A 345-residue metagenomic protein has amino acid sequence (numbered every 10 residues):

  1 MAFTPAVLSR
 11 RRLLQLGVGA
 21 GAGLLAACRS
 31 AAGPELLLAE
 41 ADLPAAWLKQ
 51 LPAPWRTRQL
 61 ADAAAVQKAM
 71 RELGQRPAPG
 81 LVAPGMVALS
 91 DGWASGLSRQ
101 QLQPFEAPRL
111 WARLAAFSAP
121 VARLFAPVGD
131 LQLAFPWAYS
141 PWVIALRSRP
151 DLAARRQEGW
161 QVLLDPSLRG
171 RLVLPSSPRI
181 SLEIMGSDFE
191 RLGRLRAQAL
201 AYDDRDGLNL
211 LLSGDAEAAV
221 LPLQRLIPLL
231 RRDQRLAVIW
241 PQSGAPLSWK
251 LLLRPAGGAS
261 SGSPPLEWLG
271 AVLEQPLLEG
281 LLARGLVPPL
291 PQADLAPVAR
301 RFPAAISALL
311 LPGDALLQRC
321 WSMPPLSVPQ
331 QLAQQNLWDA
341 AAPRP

Functional and structural regions predicted by a protein language model:
M1-L24: N-terminal secretory signal peptides and thylakoid transit peptides that target proteins across membranes
C28-R99: Early extracytoplasmic/lumenal segment of secretory-pathway proteins
Q75-A78, V82-M86, F105-V143: A structural signal for short loop-to-beta-strand junctions that line the ligand-binding cleft of periplasmic/secreted
D91-L97, V173-G244: Ligand-binding pocket segment of bilobal, Venus flytrap-like solute-binding proteins
G92-Q103, A122, G129-R155, W249-R254: Periplasmic solute-binding protein
V143-D151, L247-P264, G280-L282, P289-L290: A bilobed periplasmic-binding-protein/Venus flytrap-type ligand-binding module shared by bacterial periplasmic
L152-L168: Flexible hinge/capping segments at coil-to-helix
S261, A271-P345: Extracellular/periplasmic juxtamembrane helices and adjacent flexible linkers that interface with membrane partners
